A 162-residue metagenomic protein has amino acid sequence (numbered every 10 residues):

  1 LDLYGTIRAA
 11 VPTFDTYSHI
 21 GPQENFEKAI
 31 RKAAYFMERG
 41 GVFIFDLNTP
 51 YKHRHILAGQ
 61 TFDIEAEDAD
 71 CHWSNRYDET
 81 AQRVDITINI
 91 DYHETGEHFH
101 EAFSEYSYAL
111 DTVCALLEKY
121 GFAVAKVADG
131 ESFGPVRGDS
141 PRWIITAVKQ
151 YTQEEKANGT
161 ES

Functional and structural regions predicted by a protein language model:
D2-A10: A short acidic, Gly/Pro-enriched loop at the edge of an enzyme's catalytic core that lines a small-molecule cofactor
I7, Q82-V84, G138-W143: A short, glycine/Asx- and small/polar-enriched loop/turn that sits immediately N-terminal to a beta-strand
A10-V11, Q60-I64, W143-I144: Short, hinge-like loop/turn segments at secondary-structure boundaries
T13-D15: Residues lining the SAM
S18-I20: A short His-aromatic
E24, I44-L116: SAM-dependent methyltransferase
E27-R39: A short glycine-rich, Lys/Arg-flanked "PGG" loop and its adjoining helix->strand segment in the class I
Y108-S162: C-terminal lobe and adjacent flexible extensions of AdoMet/dcAdoMet transferase-like proteins
